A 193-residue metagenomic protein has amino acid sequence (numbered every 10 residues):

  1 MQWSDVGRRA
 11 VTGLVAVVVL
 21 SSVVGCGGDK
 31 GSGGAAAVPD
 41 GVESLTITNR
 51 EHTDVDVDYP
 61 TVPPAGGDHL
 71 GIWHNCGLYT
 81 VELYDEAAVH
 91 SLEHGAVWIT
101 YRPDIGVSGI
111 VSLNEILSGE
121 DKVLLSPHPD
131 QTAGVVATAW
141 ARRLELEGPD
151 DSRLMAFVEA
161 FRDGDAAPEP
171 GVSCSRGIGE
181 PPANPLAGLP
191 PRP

Functional and structural regions predicted by a protein language model:
Q2-L14: Bacterial N-terminal signal peptides that target proteins for export
V15-L20: Hydrophobic helical h-region of N-terminal Sec-dependent signal peptides in bacterial secretory/periplasmic proteins
S21-G25: C-terminal motif of bacterial Sec signal peptides marking the signal peptidase cleavage site
C26-A36: Bacterial lipoprotein signal-peptidase II cleavage site
G27, N75-G77, S173-S175: Sequence contexts marking disulfide-bonded cysteines in secreted/extracellular proteins
A35-V89: Surface-exposed, low-hydrophobicity interaction/linker segments
V81-G119, V123-L124: Mid-length scaffold segments of soluble, non-membrane domains
G119-P193: Helix-rich interaction surfaces within compact, conserved domain-sized segments that mediate assembly or partner
